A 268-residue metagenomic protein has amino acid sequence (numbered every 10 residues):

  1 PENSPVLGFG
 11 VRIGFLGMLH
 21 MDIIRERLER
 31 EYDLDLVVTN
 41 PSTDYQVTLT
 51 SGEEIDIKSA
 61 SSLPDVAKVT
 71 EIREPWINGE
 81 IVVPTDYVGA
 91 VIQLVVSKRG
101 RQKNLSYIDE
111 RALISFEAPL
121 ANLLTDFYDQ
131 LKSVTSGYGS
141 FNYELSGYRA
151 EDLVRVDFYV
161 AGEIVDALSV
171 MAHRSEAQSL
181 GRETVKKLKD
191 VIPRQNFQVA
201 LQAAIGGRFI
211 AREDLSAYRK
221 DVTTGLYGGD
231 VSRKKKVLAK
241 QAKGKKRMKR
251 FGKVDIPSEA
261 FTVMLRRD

Functional and structural regions predicted by a protein language model:
P1-D268: Structural and coupling elements of P-loop NTPases
